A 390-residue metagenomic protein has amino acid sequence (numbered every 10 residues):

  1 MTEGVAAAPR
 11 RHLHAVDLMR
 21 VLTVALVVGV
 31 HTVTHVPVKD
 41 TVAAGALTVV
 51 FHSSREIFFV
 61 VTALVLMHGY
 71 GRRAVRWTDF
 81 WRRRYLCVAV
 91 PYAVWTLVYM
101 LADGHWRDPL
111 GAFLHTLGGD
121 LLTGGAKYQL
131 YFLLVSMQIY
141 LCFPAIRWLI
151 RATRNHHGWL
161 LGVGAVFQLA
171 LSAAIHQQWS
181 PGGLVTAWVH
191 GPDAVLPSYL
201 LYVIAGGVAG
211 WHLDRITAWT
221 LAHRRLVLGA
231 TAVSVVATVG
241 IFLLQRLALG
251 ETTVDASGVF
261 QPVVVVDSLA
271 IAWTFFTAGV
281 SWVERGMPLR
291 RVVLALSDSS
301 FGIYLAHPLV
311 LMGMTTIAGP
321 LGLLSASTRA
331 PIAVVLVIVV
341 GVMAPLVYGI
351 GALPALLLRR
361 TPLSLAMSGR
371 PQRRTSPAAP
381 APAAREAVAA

Functional and structural regions predicted by a protein language model:
M1-L169, A173, L321-A390: Membrane-cytosol interface segments of multi-pass membrane proteins, especially ER/Golgi lipid-handling enzymes
L13, A43-R55, L122-V135, H176-Y202 (+1 more regions): Interfacial loop-to-helix transition and helix-capping segments at the boundaries of transmembrane helices
V38-G45, D108-L117, W179-W188, I216-W219 (+2 more regions): Membrane-interface helix termini and inter-helical loops of multi-pass transporters
R55-H68, M137-R147, A173-W219, V263-E284 (+2 more regions): Specific transmembrane alpha-helix
G69-T78, W148-H157, W211-R224, F275-V292 (+1 more regions): Membrane-interface junctions at the ends of membrane-embedded or membrane-associated helices
W95-R107, A170-Q177, V236-Q245, V310-T315: C-terminal TM-helix exit segments that contain a strictly Trp-centered aromatic cap at the helix terminus
Y128, A237, Q245-P362: Alpha-helical transmembrane segments of multi-pass integral membrane proteins
A165, R224-T238, R291: Signature aromatic-anchored transmembrane alpha helix within multi-pass, membrane-resident enzymes that catalyze glycan
